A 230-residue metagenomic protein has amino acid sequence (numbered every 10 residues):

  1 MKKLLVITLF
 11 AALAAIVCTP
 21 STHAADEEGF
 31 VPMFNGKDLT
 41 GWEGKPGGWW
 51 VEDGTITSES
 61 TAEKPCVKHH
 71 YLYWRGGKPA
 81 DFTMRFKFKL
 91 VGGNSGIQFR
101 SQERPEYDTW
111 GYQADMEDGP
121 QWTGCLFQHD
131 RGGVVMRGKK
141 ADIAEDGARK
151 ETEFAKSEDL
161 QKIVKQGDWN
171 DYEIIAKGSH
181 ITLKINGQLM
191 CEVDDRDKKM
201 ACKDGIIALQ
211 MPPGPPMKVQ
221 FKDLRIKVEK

Functional and structural regions predicted by a protein language model:
M1-L4: Positively charged n-region of N-terminal signal peptides that target proteins for export
I7-I16: Bacterial N-terminal signal peptides
T22-K230: Carbohydrate-interacting regions of secretory-pathway proteins
